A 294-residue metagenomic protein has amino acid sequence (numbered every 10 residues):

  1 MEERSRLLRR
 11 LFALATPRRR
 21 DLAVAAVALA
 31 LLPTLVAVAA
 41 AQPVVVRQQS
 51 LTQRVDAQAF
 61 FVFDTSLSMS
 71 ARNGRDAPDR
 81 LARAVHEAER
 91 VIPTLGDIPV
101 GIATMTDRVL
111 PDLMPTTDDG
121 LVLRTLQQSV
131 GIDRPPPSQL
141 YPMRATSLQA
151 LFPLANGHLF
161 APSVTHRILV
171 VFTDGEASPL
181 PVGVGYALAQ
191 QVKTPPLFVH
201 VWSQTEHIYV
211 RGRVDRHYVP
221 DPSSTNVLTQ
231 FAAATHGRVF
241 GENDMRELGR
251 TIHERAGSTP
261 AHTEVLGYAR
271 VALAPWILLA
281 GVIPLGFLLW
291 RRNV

Functional and structural regions predicted by a protein language model:
M1-E2, R10-L51, S258-V294: C-terminal signal-anchor/stop-transfer transmembrane helix together with its immediate cytosolic, Lys/Arg-enriched
V36, D64-S66, I102-D107, A155-H158 (+5 more regions): DG-centered beta-turn motif at the end of beta-strands
V45-A161, T165: Membrane-embedded segments
S70-N73, L110-L113, A177-V182, E206-Y209 (+1 more regions): Extracytoplasmic/secreted cell-surface and envelope-processing proteins
I98, T194, H236-V239: Short glycine/serine/threonine/alanine-rich loop segments
L140-M143, Q149, T173-Q230, A234: VWA/integrin I-like adhesion module and closely mimicked acidic/polar interface patches used
P220, G249-V265: A conserved amphipathic helix/loop scaffold that creates a polar/acidic microenvironment used either to coordinate
N226-A256: Extended, hydrophilic extramembrane loops/domains of integral membrane proteins
